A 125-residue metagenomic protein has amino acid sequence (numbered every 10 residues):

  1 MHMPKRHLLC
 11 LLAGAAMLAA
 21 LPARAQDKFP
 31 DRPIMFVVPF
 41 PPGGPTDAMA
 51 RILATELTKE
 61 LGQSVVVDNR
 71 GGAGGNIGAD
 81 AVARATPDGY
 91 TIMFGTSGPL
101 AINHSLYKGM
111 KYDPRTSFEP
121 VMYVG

Functional and structural regions predicted by a protein language model:
K5-C10: N-terminal export leaders
A20-P22: N-terminal signal peptide c-region/cleavage motif recognized by signal peptidases
A25-P120: N-terminal (or domain-start) structured segment
M122-G125: A short glycine-rich beta-alpha junction/loop motif
